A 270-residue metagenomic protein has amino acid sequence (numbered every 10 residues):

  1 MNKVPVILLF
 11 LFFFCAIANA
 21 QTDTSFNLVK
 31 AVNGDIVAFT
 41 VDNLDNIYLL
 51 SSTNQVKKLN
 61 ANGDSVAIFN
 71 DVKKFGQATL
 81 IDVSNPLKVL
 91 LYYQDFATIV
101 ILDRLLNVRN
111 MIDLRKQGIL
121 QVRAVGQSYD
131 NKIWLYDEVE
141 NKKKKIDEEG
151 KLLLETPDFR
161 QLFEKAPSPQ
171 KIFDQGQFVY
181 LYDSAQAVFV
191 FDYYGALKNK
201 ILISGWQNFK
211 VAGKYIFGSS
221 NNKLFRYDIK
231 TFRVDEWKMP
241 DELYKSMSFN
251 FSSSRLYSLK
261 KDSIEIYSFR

Functional and structural regions predicted by a protein language model:
M1-N27: Bacterial Sec-dependent N-terminal signal peptides
Q21-R270: Eukaryotic scaffold repeat domains enriched in small/polar residues
